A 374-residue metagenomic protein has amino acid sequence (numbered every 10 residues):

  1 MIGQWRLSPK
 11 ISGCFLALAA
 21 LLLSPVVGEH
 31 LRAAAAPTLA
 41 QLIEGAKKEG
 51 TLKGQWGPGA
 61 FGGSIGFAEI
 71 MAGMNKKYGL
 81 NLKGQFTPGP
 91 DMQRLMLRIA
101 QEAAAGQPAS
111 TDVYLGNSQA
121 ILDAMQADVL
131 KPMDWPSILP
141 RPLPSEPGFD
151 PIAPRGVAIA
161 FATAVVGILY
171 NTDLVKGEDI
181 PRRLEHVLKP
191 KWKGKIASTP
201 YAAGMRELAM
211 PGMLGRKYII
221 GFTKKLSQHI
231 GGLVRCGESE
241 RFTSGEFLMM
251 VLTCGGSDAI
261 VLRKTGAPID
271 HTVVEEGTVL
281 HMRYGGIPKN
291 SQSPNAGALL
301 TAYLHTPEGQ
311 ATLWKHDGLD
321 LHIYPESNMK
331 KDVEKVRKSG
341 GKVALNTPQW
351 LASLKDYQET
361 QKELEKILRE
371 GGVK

Functional and structural regions predicted by a protein language model:
G13-V26: Bacterial N-terminal signal peptides
A34-N117: Early extracytoplasmic/lumenal segment of secretory-pathway proteins
A35, K342-K374: Conserved C-terminal helix/tail region of periplasmic/extracytoplasmic solute-binding proteins
E49-W56, E185-M205: Short loop->beta-strand "edge-of-pocket" segments that line small-molecule binding or catalytic clefts across diverse
A104-G116, Q126-I168: A structural signal for short loop-to-beta-strand junctions that line the ligand-binding cleft of periplasmic/secreted
A120-D123, K195-V274: Ligand-binding pocket segment of bilobal, Venus flytrap-like solute-binding proteins
K131-R141, A158-I159, V261-V279, P288-S291: Short beta-strand->loop
V279, R283-L351: Mature extracytoplasmic/periplasmic domains
